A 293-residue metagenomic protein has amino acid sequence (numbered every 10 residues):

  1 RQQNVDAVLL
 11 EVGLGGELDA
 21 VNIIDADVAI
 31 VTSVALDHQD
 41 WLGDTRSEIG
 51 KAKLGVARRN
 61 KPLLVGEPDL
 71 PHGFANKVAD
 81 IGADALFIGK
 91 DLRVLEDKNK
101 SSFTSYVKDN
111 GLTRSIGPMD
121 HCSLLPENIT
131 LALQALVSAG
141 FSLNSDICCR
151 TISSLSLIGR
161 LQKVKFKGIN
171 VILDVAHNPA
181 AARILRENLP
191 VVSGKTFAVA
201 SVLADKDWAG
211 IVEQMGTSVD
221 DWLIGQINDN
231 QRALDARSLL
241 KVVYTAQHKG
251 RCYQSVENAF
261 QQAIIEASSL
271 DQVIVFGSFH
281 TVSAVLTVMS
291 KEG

Functional and structural regions predicted by a protein language model:
Q2, D6-V12, A20-N22, A26-I30 (+3 more regions): Nucleotide phosphate-binding/pyrophosphate-handling subdomain across enzymes that bind or process nucleotide phosphates
G16-L18, I23-A83, W208-G210: Conserved catalytic-core segment of NTP-binding enzymes
L54-L63, V192-T196, S218-D221, S269: Short, surface-exposed connector motifs at secondary-structure boundaries
L64, P68-G73, D80-L86, N170-L173 (+2 more regions): C-terminal helical cap/extension that packs against the catalytic core of soluble nucleotide-cofactor enzymes
L64-E67, K77-K98, P118-S123, D146-L155 (+5 more regions): Beta-strand->loop->alpha-helix junctions that form or flank phosphate-binding loops in nucleotide-handling enzymes
E96-R114: Acidic-glycine-rich active-site phosphate/pyrophosphate-binding loop
S278: Active-site-proximal loop/hinge segments that shape catalytic or ion-binding/gating pockets
